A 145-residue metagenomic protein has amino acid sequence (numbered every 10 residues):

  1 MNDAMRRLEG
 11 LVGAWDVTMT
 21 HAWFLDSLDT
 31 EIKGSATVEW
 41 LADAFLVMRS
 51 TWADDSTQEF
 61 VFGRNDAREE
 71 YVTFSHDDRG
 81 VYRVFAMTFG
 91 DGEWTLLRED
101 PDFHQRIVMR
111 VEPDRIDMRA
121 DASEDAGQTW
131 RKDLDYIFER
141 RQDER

Functional and structural regions predicted by a protein language model:
M1-R145: Hydrophobic small-molecule pocket/channel-lining residues, especially in calycin-type beta-barrels
